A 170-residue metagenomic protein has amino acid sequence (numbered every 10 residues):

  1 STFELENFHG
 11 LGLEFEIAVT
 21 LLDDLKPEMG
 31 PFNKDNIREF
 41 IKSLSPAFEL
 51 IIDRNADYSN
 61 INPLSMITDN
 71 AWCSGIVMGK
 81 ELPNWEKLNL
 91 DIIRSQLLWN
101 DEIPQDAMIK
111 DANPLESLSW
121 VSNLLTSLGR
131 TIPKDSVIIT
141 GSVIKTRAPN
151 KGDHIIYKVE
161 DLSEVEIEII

Functional and structural regions predicted by a protein language model:
S1-N113, N150, H154, L162-I170: Catalytic-core "active-site belt" of small-molecule-metabolizing enzymes, emphasizing His/Asp/Glu-rich regions
S117-A148: A conserved acidic, glycine/proline-rich C-terminal tail/linker
